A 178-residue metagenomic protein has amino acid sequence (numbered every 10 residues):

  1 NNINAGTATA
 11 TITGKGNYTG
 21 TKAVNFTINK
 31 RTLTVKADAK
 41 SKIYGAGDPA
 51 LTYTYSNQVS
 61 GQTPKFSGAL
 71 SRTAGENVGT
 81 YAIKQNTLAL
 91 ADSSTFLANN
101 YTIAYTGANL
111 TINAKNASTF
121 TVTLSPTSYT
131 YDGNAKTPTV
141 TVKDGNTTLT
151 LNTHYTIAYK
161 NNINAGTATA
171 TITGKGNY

Functional and structural regions predicted by a protein language model:
N1-Y178: Short loop/turn motifs that initiate or flank beta-strands
